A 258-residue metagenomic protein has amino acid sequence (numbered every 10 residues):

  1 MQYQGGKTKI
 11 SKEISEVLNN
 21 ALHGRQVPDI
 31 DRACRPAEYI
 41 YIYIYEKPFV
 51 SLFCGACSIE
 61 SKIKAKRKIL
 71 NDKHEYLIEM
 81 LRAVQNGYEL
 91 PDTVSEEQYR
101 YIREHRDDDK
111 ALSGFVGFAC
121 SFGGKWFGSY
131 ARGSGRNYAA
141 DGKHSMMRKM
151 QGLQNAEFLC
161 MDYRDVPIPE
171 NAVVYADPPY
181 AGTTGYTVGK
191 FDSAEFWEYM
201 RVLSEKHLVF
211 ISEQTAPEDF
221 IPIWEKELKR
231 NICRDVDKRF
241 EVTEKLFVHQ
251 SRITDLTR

Functional and structural regions predicted by a protein language model:
M1-I69, K73, A156-Y175, Y180-R258: Class I S-adenosyl-L-methionine
K66-C160, R164-D165: Class I S-adenosyl-L-methionine-dependent methyltransferase module
